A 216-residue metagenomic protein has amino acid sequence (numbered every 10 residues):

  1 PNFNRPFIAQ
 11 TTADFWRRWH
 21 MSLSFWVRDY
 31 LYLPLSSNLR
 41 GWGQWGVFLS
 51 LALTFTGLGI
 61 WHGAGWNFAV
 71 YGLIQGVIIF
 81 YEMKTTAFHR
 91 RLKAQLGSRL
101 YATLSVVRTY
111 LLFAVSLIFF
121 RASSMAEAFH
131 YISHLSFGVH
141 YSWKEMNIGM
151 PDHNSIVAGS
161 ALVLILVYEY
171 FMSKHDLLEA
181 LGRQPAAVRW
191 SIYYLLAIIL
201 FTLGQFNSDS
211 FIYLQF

Functional and structural regions predicted by a protein language model:
P1-F3: Catalytic core of membrane glycerolipid acyltransferases/transacylases, capturing the structured, soluble-facing
R5, A9-Q215: Non-catalytic, membrane-anchoring transmembrane segments at the edges
